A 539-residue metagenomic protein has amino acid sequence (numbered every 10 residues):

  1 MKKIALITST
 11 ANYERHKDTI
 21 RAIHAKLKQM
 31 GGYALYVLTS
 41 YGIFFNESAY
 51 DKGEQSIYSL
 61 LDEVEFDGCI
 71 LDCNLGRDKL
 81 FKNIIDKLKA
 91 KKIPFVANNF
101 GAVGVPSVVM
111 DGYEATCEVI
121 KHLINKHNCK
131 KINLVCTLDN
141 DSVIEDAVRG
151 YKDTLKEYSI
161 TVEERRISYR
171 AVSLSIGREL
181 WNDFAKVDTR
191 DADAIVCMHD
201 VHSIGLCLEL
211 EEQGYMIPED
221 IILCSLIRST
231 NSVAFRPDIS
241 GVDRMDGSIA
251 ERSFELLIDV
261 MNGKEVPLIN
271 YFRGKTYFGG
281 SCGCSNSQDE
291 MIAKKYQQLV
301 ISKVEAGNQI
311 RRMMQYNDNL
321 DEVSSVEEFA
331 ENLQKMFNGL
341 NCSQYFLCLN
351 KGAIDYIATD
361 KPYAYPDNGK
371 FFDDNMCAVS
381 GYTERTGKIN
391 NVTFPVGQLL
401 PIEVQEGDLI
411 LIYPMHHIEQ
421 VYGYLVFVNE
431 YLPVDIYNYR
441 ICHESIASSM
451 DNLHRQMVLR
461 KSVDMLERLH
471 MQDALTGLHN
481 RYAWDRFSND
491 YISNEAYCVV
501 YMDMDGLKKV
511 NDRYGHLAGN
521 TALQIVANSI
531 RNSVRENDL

Functional and structural regions predicted by a protein language model:
M1-K121, A185-R190, A194, V201-G205: Alpha-helical recognition/docking segments in bacterial nutrient-uptake and carbohydrate-utilization systems
M30, K126, D183-S287: Flexible loop/turn connectors
D86, V103-L134, E145-D153, S173-D183 (+2 more regions): Hydrophobic alpha-helical segments within soluble ligand-binding/sensing domains
S281-E322, V463: Signal-transmission linkers at sensory-effector interfaces
Q398-E403, G407-H416: A short, aliphatic-rich beta-strand micro-motif
Y431-D451, V458-M465: Amphipathic alpha-helical "output/dimerization" segments
M465-F487, M502-H516, T521-Q524: Conserved nucleotide-binding and Mg2+-coordinating catalytic segments in signaling enzymes
A527-L539: Conserved helix-loop-beta segment at the catalytic/binding core of cyclic-nucleotide signaling proteins
